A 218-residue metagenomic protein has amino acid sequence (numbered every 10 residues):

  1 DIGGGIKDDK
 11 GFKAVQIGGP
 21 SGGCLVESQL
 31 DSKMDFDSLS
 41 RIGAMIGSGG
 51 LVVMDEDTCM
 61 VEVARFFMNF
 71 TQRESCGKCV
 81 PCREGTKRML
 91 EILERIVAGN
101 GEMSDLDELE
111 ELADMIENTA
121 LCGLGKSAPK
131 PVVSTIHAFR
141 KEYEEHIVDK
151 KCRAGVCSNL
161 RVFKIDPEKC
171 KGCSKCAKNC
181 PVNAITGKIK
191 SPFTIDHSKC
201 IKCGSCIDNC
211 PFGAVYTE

Functional and structural regions predicted by a protein language model:
D1-V162: Redox cofactor-anchoring modules in respiratory/redox and cofactor-processing assemblies
S75-K78, K169, K199, N209: Short pre-active-site segment immediately N-terminal to redox-active cysteine/selenocysteine motifs in thiol-based
P81-K87, K175-P192, S205-E218: Iron-sulfur cluster-binding cysteine motifs and their immediate structural context in ferredoxin-like electron-transfer
C152-F163, V182-I195: Cys/His-rich short segments
K164, K171: Primarily a LysM-type cell-wall glycan-binding module
P167-E168, K178, H197-S198: Short, well-ordered coil/turn residues that connect adjacent beta-strands
